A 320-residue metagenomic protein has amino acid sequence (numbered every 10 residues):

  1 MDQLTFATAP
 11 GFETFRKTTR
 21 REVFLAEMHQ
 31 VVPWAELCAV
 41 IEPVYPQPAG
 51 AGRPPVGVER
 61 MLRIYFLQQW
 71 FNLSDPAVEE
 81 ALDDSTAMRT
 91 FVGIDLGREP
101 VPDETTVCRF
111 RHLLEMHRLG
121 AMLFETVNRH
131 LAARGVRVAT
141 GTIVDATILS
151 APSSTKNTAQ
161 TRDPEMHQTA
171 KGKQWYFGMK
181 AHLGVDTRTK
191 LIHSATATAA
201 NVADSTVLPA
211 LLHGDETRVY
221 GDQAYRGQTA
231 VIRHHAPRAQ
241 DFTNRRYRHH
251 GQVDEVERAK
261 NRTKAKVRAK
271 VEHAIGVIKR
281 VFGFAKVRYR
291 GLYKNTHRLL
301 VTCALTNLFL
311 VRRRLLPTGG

Functional and structural regions predicted by a protein language model:
M1-A35, A39-E42, V311, P317-G320: Charged, often Cys/His-bearing segments associated with DNA-binding zinc-finger transcription factors
D2-T8, E59, P76, E80-D83 (+7 more regions): Polybasic low-complexity intrinsically disordered regions
G11, T217-R218, Q223-H297: Helix-centered, glycine/charged polyanion-binding patches within enzymatic domains that contact phosphate-containing
C38-P46, N128, I275, K279: Amphipathic, well-packed alpha-helical segments that form the structural scaffold of globular domains
V40-E59: An N-terminal domain-cap segment
P54, M116, Y293-K294: Conserved, non-catalytic sequence blocks in retroelement Pol enzymes and Pol-derived host proteins
R60-N72: Alpha-helical support elements that line or immediately flank enzyme active sites and cofactor-binding pockets
W70-P76, L191, F282-V287, N307-G319: Short helix-capping/linker segments at secondary-structure and domain boundaries
